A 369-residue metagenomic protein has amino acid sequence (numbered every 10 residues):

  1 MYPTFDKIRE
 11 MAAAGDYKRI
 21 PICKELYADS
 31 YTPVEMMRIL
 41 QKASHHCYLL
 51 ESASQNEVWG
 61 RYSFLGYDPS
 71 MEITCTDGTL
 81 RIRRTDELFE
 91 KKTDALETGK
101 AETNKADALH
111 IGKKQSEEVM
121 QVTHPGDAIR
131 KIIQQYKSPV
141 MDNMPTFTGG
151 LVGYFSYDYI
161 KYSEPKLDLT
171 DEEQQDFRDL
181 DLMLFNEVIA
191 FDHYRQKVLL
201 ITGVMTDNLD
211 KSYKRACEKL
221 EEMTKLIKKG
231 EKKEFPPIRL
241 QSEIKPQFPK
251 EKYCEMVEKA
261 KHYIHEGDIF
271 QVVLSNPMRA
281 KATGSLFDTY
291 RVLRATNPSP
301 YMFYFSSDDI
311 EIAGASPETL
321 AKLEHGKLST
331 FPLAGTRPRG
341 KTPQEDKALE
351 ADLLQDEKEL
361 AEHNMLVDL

Functional and structural regions predicted by a protein language model:
M1-K100, N104-A106, I111-L369: Extended alpha-helical targeting/anchoring segments, especially N-terminal organellar/secretory targeting helices
